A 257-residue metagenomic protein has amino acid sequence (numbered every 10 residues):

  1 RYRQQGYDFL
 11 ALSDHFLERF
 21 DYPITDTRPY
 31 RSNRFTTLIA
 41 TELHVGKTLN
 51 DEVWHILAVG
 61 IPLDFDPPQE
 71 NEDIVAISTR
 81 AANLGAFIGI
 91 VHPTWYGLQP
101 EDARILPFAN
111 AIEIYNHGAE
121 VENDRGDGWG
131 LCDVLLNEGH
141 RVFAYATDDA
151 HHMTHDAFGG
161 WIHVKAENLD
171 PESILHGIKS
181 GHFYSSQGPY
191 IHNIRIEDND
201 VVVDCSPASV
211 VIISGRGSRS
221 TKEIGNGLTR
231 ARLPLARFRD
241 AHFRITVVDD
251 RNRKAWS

Functional and structural regions predicted by a protein language model:
R1-V91, G97-F108, E113-L131, E138 (+6 more regions): A metal-dependent hydrolase metal-coordination microenvironment
E138-F143, D148-S257: C-terminal functional module detector
